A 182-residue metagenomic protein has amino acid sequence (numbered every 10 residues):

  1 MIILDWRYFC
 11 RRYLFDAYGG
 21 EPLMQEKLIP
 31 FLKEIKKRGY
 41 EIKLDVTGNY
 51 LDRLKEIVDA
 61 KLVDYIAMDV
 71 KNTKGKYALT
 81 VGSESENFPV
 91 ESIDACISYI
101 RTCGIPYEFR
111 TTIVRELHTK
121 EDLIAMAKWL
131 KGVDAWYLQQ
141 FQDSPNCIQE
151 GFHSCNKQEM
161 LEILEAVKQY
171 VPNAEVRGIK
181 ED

Functional and structural regions predicted by a protein language model:
L4-W6, C10-L14, L23-H153: Conserved AdoMet/S-adenosylmethionine-binding subsite of the radical SAM
G19-G20: Short acidic donor-binding/metal-coordinating loop in glycosyltransferase active sites
D94-I97, K157-L164: Short alpha-helix
L161-D182: A C-terminal junction/extension of Radical SAM enzymes
